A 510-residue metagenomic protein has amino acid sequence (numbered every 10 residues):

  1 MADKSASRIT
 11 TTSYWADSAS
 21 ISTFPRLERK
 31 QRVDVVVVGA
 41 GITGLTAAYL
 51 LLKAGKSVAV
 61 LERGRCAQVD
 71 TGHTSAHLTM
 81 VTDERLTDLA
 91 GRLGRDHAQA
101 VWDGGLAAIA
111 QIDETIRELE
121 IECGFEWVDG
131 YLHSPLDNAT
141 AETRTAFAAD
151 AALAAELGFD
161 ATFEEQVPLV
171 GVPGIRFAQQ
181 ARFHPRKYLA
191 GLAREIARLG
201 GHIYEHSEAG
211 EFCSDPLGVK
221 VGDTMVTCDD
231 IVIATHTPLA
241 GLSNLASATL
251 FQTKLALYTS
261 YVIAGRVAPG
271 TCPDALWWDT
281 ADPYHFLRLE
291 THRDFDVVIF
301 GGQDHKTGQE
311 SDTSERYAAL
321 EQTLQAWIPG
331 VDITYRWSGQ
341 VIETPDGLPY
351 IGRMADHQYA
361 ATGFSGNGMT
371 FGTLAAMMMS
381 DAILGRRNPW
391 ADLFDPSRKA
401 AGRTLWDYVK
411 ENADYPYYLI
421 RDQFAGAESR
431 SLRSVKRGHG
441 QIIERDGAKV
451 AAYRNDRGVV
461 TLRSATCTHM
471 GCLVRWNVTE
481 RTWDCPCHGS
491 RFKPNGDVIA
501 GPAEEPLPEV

Functional and structural regions predicted by a protein language model:
M1-V35, K53, L507-V510: Extreme N-terminal leader/targeting segments of oxidoreductases
A2-S18, E84-A90, E114-G191: Flavin (FAD/FMN) cofactor-binding and adjacent substrate-gating region of FAD-dependent oxidoreductase domains
Q31-V60: N-terminal Rossmann-like FAD-binding beta1-loop-alpha1 element of flavoenzymes
K53-H73: Glycine-rich FAD pyrophosphate-binding loop
A151-A154, G174-D229: Helical element adjacent to the flavin cofactor pocket in flavoenzyme catalytic cores
L153, A281-D282, R293, K306-Y408 (+1 more regions): C-terminal catalytic lobe of FAD-dependent flavoproteins
E211-R288, L432-R433: Flavin-dependent oxidoreductases
I263, I442-V510: Rieske [2Fe-2S] iron-sulfur-binding domain
